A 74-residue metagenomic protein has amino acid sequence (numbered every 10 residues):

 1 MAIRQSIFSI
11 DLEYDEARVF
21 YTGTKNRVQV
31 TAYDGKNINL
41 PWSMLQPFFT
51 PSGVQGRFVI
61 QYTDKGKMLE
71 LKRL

Functional and structural regions predicted by a protein language model:
I3-R27: N-terminal acidic leader/helix
S6-F8, I38, L69: Short beta-strand segments
R18-G66: Amphipathic, hydrophobic secondary-structure cores in small proteins
E70-L74: Short hydrophobic/aromatic patches at helix-to-coil boundaries
